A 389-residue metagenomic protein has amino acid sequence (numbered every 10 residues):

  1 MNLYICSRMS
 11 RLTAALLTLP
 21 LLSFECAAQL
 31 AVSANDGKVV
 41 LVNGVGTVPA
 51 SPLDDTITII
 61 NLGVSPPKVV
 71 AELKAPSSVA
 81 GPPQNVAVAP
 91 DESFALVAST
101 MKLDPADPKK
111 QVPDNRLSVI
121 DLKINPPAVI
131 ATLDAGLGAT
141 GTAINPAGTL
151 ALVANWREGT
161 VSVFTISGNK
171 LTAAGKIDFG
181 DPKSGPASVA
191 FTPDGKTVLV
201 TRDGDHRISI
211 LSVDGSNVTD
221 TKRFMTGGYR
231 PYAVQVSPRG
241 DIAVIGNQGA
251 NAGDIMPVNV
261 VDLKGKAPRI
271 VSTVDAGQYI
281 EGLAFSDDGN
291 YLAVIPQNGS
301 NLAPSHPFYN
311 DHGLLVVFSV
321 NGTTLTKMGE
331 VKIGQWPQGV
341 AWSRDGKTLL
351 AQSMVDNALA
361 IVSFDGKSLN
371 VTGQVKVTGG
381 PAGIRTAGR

Functional and structural regions predicted by a protein language model:
N2-T13: Bacterial N-terminal signal peptides that target proteins for export
T13-S23: Bacterial N-terminal signal peptides
C26-R389: Predominantly soluble domains enriched in secretory-pathway, periplasmic, or organellar proteins
